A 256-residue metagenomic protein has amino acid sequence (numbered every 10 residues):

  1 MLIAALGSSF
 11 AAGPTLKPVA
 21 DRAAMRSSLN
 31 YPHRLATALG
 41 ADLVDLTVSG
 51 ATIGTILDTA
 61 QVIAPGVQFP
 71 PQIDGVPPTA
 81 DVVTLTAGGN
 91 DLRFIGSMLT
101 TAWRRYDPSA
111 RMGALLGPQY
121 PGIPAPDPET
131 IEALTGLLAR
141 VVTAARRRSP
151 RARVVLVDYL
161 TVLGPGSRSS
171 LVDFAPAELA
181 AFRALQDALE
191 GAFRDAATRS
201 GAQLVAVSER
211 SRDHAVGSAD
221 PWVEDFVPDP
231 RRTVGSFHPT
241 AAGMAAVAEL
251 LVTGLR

Functional and structural regions predicted by a protein language model:
L2, V19-E129, G136: Conserved SGNH/GDSL esterase-like catalytic core that processes O-acyl groups on lipids and polysaccharides
L2-S8: Short, hydrophobic/glycine-enriched beta-strand segments
A36-L43, T130, G136-V155, A188-A206 (+1 more regions): A structural motif corresponding to the C-terminal end of an alpha-helix and its immediate exit/capping segment
I73, I131, T135, A139 (+1 more regions): Short, amphipathic alpha-helical "lid/cap" segments that border enzyme active or binding sites
G88-R105, D158-P165, E209-V216: Short, solvent-exposed beta-strand-terminating loops
P121-P124, L137-R183: Active-site segments of SGNH/GDSL-like serine hydrolases that catalyze O-acetyl group transfer/hydrolysis on lipids
L160-R256: Catalytic His-Asp segment of secreted/periplasmic serine-dependent ester chemistry enzymes
